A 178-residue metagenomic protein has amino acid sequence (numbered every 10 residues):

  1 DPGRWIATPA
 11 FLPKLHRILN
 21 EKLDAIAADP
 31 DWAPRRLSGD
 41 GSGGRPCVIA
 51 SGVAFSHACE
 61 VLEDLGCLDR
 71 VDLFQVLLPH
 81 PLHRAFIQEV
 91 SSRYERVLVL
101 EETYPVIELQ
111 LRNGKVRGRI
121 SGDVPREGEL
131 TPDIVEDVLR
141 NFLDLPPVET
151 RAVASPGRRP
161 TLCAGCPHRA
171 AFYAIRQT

Functional and structural regions predicted by a protein language model:
D1-L162, P167-H168: Flexible, low-complexity linker and terminal segments
A171: Short functional micro-motifs and their immediate structural scaffolds
